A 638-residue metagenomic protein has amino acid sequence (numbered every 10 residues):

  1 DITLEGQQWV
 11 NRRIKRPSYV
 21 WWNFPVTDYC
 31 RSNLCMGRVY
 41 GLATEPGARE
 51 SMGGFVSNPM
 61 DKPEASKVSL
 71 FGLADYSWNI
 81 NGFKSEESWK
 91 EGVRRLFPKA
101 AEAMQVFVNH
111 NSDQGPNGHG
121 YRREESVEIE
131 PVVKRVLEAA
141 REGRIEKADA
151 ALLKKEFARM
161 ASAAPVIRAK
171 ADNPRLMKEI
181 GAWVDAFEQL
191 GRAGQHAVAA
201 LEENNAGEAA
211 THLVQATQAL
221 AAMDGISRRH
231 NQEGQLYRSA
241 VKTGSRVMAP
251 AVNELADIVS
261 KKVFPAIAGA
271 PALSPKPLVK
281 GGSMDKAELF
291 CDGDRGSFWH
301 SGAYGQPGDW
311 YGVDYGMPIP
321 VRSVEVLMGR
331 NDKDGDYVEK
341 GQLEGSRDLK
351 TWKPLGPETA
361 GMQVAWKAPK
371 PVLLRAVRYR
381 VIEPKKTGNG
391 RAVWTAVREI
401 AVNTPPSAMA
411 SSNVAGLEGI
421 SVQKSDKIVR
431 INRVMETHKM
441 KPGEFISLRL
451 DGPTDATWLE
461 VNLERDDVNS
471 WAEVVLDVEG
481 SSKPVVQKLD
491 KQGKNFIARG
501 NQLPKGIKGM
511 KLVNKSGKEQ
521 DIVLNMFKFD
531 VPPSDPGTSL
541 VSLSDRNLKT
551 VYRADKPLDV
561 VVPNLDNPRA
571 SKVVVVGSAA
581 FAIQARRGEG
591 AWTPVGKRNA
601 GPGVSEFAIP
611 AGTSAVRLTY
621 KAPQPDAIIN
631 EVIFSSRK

Functional and structural regions predicted by a protein language model:
D1-K90: Catalytic-core regions of glycoside hydrolase
V68-I80, F187-G191, Y311, Y315 (+2 more regions): Short, Φ-rich (hydrophobic/aromatic) sequence segments
E86-P271: Catalytic domains of carbohydrate-active enzymes that cleave complex glycans
A268-D294, A408-I428, P532-L543: Predominantly extracellular/luminal regions of secreted and cell-surface proteins, especially disulfide-bonded
D292-P354, A360-A410, M435-S482, K505 (+4 more regions): Aromatic, loop-rich ligand-recognition surfaces of beta-strand-rich domains
E358-A360, K488-G493, R598-G601: Short proline/glycine- and polar residue-rich coil/turn motifs
R499-Q502: Short, hydrophobic beta-strand segments
